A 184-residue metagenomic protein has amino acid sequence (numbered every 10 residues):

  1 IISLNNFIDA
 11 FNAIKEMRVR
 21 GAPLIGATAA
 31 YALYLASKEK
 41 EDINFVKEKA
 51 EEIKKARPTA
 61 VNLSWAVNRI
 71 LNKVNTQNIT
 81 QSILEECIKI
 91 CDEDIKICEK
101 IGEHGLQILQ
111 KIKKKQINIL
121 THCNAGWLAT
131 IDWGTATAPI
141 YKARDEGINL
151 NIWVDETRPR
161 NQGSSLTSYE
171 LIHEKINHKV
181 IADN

Functional and structural regions predicted by a protein language model:
I1-I8: Positively charged, low-complexity intrinsically disordered leader regions
I8-K15: A glycine-rich beta-to-alpha transition motif near the start of alpha/beta enzyme domains, typified by
R18-N177: N-terminal active-site beta-alpha-beta segment that forms phosphate/nucleotide-binding and substrate-recognition loops
I176-N184: Glycine-rich phosphate-binding loop
